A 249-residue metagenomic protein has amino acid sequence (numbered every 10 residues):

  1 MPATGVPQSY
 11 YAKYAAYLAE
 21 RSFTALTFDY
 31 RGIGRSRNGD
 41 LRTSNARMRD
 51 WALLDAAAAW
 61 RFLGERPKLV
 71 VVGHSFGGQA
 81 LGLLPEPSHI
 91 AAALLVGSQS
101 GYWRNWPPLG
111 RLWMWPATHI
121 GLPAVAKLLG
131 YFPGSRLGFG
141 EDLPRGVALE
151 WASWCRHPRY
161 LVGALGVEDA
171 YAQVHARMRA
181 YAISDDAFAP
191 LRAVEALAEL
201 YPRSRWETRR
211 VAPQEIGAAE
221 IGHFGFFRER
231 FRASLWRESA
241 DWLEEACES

Functional and structural regions predicted by a protein language model:
P2-P7: Active-site glycine-rich loops that stabilize anionic/oxyanionic intermediates across multiple enzyme folds
Q8-D40: Conserved alpha/beta-hydrolase
N45-G64: Alpha/beta-hydrolase active-site loop
V72-P158: Alpha/beta-hydrolase-fold enzymes
W154-A170, A176: Active-site nucleophile elbow and catalytic-triad environment of alpha/beta-hydrolase enzymes
V174, A180-A182: Short beta-strand/loop motif that positions the catalytic acidic residue of the alpha/beta-hydrolase fold
P190-L200: Short alpha-helix in the alpha/beta-hydrolase fold that links the catalytic acid
V211-S249: Catalytic active-site module of serine/aspartate enzymes centered on a nucleophile-bearing elbow/loop
